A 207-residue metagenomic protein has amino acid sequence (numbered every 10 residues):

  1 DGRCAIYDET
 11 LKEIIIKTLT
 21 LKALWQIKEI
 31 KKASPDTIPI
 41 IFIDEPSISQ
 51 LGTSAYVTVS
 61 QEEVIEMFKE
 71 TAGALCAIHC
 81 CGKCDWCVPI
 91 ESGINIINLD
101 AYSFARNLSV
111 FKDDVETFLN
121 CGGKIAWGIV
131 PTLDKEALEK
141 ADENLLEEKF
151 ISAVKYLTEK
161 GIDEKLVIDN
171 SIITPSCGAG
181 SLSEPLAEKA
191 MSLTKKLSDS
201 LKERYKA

Functional and structural regions predicted by a protein language model:
D1-K28: Active-site-proximal, glycine-rich beta->alpha crossover segments in alpha/beta enzymes that shape flexible
D1-R3, A33-S60, T174-P175: Active-site-proximal loop/short-helix segments that contain or immediately flank catalytic acid/base residue(s)
I14-I15, A74-G82, N95-L108: Catalytic beta/alpha-barrel core
L19, E45, P89, I173: Conserved, mostly hydrophobic/aromatic
P39-P46, A74-C84: Aromatic-lined carbohydrate-recognition surfaces of secreted/lumenal glycan-active proteins
L51-M67, K83-G93: Distinct, well-ordered alpha-helical segments
V59-A74, L119-I125: Alpha-helix-loop-beta-strand connector modules within alpha/beta enzyme cores
N95-K206: Catalytic-face loop-and-helix region of soluble metabolic enzyme cores
